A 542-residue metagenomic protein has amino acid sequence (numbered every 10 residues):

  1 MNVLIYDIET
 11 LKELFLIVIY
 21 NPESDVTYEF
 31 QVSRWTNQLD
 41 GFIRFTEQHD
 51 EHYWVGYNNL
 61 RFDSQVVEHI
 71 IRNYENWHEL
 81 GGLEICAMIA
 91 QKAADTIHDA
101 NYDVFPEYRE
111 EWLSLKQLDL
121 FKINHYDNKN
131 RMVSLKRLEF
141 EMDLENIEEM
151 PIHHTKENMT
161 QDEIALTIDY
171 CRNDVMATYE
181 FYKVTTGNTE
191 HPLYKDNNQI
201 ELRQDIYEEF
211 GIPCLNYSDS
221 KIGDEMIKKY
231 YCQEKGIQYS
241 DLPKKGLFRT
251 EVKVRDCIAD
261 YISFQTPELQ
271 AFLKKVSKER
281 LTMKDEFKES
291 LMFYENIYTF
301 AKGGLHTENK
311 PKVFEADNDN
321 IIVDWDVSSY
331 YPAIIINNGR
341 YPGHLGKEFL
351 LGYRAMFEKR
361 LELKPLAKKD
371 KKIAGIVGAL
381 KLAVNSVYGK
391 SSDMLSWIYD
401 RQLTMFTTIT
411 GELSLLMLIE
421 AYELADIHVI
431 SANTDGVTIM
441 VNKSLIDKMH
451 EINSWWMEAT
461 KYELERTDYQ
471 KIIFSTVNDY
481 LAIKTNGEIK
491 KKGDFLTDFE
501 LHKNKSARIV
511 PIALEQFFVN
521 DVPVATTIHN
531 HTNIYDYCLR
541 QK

Functional and structural regions predicted by a protein language model:
M1-T10, Q117-D119, V323-W325: Two-metal-ion RNase H-like nuclease active-site motif
E9, F15-S24, S328: Short conserved beta-strand segments at catalytic cores or DNA/RNA-binding microdomains of nucleic-acid binding
I17, R61-N73, S328-P342: Short active-site loop/helix that positions an aromatic residue
E23-R137: Conserved DEDDh/DEDDy metal-dependent 3′-5′ exonuclease domain
L138-E149, K156-S329, A333, L413 (+10 more regions): Conserved "right-hand" nucleotidyltransferase catalytic core of DNA-directed polymerases
I152-H154, M292-M417, E423-A425, M440: Helical catalytic core of nucleic-acid polymerases
N338-G346, L403, I446-I472: Catalytic or ion-translocation cores adjacent to nucleophile or general acid/base/metal-coordination motifs in diverse
T467-K542: C-terminal accessory nucleic-acid interaction domains of nucleic acid-metabolism proteins
